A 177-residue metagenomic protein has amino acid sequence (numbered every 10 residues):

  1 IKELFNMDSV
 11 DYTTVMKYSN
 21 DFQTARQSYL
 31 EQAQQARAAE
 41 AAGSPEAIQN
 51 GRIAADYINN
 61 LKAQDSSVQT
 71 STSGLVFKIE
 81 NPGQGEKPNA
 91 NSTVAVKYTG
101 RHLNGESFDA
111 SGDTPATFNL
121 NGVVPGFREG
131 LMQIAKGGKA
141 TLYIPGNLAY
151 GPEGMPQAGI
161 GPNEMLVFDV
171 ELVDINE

Functional and structural regions predicted by a protein language model:
I1-E177: Cross-family detector of peptidyl-prolyl cis-trans isomerase
